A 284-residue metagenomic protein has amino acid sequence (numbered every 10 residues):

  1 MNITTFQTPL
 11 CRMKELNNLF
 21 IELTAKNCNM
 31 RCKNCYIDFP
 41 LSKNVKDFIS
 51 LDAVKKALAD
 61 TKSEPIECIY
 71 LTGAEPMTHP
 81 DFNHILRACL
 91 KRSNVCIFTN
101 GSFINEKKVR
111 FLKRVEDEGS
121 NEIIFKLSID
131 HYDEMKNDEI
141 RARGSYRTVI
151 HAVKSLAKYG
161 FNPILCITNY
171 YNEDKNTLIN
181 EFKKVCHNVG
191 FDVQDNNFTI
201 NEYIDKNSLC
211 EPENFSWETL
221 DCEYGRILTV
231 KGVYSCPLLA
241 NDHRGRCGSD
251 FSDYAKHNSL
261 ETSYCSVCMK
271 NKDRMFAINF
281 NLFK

Functional and structural regions predicted by a protein language model:
I3-C11: A detector for short, charged/polar N-terminal pre-domain segments
L10-D52: Canonical Radical SAM [4Fe-4S] cluster-binding loop centered on the CxxxCxxC motif and its immediate flanking residues
N34, D38-L41, C186, D242 (+1 more regions): Secreted/processed peptides and extracellular or luminal domains of membrane proteins
S42-K56, A74-D117, I129-M135, G144-T148 (+1 more regions): Canonical radical SAM enzyme core domain
K56-E64: A short, N-terminal amphipathic alpha-helix
E64-I69, C96, S120-I129, R147-L209 (+1 more regions): Conserved C-terminal portion of the radical SAM core fold that forms the substrate/S-adenosylmethionine-binding
T199-K284: Accessory C-terminal segments flanking Radical SAM cores
